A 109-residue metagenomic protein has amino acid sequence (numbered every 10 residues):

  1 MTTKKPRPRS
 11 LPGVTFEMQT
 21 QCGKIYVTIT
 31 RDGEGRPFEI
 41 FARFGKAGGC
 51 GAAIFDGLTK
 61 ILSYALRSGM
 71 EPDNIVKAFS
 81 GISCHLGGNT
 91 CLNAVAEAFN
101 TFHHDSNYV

Functional and structural regions predicted by a protein language model:
M1-V109: Long, C-terminal-biased catalytic regions of enzyme "large/alpha" subunits
